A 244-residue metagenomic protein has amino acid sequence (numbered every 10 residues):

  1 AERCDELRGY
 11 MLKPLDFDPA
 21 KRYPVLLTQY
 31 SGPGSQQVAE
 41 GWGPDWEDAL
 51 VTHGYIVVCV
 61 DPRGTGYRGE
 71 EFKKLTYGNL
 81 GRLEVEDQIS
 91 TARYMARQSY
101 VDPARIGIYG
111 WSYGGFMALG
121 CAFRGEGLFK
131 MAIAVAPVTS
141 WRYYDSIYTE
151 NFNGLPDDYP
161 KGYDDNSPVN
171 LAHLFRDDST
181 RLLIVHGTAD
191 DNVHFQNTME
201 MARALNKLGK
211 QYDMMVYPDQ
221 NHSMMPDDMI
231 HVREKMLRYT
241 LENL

Functional and structural regions predicted by a protein language model:
A1-L244: Serine-hydrolase catalytic core recognition
